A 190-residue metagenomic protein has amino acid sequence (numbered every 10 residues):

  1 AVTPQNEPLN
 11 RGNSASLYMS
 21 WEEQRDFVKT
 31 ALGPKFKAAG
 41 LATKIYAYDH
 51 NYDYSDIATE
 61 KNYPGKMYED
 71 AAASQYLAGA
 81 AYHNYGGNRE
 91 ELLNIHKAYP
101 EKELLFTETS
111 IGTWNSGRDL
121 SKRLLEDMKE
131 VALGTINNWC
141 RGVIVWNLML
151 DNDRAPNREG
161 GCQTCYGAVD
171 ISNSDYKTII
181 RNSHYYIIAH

Functional and structural regions predicted by a protein language model:
A1, R11-H190: Substrate-binding and catalytic surfaces of secreted/luminal carbohydrate-active proteins
P4: Active-site-proximal, well-structured secondary-structure segments within enzyme catalytic domains
